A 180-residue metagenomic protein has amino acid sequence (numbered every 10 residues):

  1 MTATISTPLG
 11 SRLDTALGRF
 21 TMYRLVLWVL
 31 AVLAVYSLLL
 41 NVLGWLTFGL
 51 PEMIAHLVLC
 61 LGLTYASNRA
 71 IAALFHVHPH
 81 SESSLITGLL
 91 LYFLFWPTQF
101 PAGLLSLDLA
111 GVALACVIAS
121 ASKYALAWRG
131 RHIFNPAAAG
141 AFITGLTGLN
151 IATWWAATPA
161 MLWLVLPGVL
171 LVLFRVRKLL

Functional and structural regions predicted by a protein language model:
M1-A73: N-terminal signal-anchor module of multipass membrane proteins
G10-A16, T64-V77, I118-R131, P167-L180: C-terminal ends of transmembrane helices
L30-L39, L90-L91, V165-L173: Hydrophobic transmembrane alpha-helices of secondary-active transporters and Na+-translocating membrane complexes
L38-T47, P51, L74, T98-A102 (+2 more regions): Transmembrane helix-loop junctions in multi-pass membrane proteins
H56-G62, G111-I118, A160-P167: Hydrophobic core segments of alpha-helical transmembrane domains in multi-pass membrane proteins
H78-A156: Membrane-interface helix-loop-helix junctions at boundaries between adjacent transmembrane segments
L146-L180: Internal active-site segments that recognize and position negatively charged phosphoryl groups and nucleotide moieties
